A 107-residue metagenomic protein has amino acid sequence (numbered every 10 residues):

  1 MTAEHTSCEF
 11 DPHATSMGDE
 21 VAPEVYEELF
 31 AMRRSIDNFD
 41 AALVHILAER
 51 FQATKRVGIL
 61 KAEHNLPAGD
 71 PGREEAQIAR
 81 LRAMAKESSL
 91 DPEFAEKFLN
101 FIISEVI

Functional and structural regions predicted by a protein language model:
T2-I107: Domain-level signature for soluble enzymes in the chorismate/prephenate branch of the shikimate pathway
